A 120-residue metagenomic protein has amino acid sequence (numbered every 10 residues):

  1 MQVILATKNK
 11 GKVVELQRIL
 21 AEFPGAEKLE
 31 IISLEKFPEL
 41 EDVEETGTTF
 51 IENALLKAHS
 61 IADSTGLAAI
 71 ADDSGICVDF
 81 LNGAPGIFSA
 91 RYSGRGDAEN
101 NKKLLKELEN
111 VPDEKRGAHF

Functional and structural regions predicted by a protein language model:
M1-I4, G11-F120: Anionic-ligand binding patches
